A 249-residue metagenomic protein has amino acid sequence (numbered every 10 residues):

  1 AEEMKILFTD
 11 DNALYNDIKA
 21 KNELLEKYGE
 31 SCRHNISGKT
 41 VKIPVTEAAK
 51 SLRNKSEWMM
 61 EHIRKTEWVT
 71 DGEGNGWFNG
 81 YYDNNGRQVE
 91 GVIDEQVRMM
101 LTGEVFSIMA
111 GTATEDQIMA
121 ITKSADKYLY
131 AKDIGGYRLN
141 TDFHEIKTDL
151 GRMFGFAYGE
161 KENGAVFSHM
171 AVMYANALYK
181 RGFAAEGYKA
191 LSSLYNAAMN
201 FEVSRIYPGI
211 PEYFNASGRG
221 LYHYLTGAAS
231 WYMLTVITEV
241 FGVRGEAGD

Functional and structural regions predicted by a protein language model:
A1-D249: Acidic, mature catalytic/reactive cores of soluble proteins
